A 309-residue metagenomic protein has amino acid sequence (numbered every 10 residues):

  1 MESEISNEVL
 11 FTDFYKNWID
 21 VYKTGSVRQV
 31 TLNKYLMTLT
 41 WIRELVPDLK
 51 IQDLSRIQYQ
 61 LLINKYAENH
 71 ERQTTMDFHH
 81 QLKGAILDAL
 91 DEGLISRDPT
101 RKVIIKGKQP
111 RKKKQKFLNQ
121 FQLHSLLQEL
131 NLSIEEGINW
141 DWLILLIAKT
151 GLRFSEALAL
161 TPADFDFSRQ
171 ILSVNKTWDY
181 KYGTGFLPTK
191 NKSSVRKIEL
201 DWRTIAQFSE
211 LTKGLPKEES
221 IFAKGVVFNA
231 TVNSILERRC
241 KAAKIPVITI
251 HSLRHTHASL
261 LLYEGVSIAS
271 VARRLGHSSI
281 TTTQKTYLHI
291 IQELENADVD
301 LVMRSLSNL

Functional and structural regions predicted by a protein language model:
N7-T12, I19-L94, K114, S133-I138 (+2 more regions): N-terminal core-binding DNA-recognition domain of tyrosine site-specific recombinases/integrases
Y35, L123, N139-D141, N229 (+2 more regions): Short, leucine-enriched amphipathic alpha-helices that occur as contiguous helical runs
Q52, I95-R97, Q109-Q128, Y182-W202 (+1 more regions): DNA breakage-rejoining catalytic core of tyrosine-based enzymes
M76, D91, I95, T100-F154 (+2 more regions): Basic, Lys/Arg- and aromatic-enriched nucleic-acid-binding interface segment
D91, L145, K149-E156, I235-R238 (+4 more regions): C-terminal catalytic core of tyrosine-transesterase DNA break-rejoin enzymes
L123-H124, T177, D201-P246: Active-site/catalytic core of tyrosine-dependent DNA strand-transfer enzymes
L126, G183-P188, K285, H289-L309: DNA/chromatin major-groove-contacting recognition/catalytic segments
A159-E210: Conserved tyrosine-mediated DNA breakage-rejoining catalytic core shared by Y-recombinases
